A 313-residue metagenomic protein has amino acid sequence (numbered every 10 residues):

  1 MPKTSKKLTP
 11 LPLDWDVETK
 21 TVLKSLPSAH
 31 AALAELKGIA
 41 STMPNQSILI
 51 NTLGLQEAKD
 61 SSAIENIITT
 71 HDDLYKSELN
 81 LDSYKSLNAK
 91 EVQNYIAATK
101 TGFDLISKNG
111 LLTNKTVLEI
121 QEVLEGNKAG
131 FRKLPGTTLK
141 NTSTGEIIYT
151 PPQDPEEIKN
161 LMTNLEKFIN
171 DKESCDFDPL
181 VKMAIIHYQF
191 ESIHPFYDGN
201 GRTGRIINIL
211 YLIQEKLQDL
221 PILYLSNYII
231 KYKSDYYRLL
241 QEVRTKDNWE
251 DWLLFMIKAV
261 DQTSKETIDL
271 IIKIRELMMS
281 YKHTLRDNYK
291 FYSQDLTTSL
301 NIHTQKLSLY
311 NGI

Functional and structural regions predicted by a protein language model:
M1-I313: FIC/Doc superfamily catalytic core
